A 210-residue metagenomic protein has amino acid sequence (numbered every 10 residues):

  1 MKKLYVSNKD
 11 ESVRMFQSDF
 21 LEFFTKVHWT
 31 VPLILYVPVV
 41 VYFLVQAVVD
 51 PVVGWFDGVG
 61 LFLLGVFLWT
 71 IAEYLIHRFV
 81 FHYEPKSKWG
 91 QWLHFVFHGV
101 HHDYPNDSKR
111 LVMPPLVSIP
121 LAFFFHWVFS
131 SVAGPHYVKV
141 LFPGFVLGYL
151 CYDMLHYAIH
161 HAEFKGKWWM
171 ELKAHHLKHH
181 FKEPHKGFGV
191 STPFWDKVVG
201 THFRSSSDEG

Functional and structural regions predicted by a protein language model:
M1-L141, M154, H185-G210: Non-catalytic, topology-defining segments of multipass membrane proteins
Q91-G99, M170-H179: Membrane-cytosol interface motif
F142-L150: Membrane-embedded catalytic cores of phosphoryl/pyrophosphoryl-handling enzymes
G144, Y157, H161-A162, K178: Intramembrane catalytic core of multi-pass membrane enzymes that act on lipidic substrates
C151-L155, W169, K173, T192: Hydrophobic, well-ordered secondary-structure segments
I159-L172, H185: Interfacial helix-loop-helix junctions of multi-pass membrane proteins
